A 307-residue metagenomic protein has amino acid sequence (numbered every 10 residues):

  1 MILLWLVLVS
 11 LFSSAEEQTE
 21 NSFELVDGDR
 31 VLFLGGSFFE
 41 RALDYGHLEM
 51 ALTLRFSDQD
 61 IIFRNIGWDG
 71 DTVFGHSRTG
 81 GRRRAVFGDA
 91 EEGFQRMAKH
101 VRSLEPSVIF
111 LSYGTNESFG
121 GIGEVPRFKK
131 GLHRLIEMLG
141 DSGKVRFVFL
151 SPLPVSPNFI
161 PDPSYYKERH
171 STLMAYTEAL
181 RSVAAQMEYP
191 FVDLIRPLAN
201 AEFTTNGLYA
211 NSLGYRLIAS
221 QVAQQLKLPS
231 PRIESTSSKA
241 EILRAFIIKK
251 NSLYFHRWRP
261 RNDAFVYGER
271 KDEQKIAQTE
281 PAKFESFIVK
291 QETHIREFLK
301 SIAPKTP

Functional and structural regions predicted by a protein language model:
L6, S13-G70, F74, M97-E105 (+2 more regions): Serine-esterase "nucleophile elbow" of acetyl-processing enzymes
E24, L34, D44-G46, H76-R127 (+3 more regions): Oxyanion-hole/transition-state-stabilizing segment in secreted/luminal serine hydrolases and related acyltransferases
V26, E202-P307: Conserved catalytic region of serine esterases and O-acyltransferases that act on ester linkages in lipids
R30-L34, I62-G67, S107-Y113, R146-S151 (+2 more regions): Structural recognition of the beta-strand scaffold that forms the well-ordered cores of secreted hydrolase catalytic
S37-R41, W68-F74, V108, T115-G120 (+2 more regions): Solvent-exposed loop/turn segments at secondary-structure junctions within structured extracellular/periplasmic domains
R41-D69, V73-R78, R82-F87, E91 (+5 more regions): Mature catalytic domains of secreted/periplasmic carbohydrate-active enzymes
S112-E117, I136-L173, I195: Active-site segments of SGNH/GDSL-like serine hydrolases that catalyze O-acetyl group transfer/hydrolysis on lipids
R146-L153, H170-F203, R216-S238, Y254: Extracellular serine-dependent O-acyl
